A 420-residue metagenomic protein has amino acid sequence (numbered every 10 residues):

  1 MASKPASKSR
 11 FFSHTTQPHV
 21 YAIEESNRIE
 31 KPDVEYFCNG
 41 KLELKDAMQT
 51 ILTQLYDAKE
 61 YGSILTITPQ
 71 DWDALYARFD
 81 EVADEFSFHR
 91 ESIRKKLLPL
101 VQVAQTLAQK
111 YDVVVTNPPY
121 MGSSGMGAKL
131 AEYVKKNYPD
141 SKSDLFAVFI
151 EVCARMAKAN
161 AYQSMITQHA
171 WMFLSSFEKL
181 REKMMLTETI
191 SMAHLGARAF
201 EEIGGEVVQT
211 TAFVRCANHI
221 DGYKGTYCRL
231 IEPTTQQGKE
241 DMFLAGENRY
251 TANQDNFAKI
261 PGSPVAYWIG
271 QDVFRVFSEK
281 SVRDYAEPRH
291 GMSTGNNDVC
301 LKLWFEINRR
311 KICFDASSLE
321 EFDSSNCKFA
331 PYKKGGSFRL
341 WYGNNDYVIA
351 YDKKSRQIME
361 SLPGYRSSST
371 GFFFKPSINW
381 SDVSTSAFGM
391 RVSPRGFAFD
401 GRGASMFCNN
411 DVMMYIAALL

Functional and structural regions predicted by a protein language model:
M1-P32, F37, Q105-L319, N344 (+4 more regions): Signature of N6-adenine DNA methyltransferases within the class I
M1-Q109, V113: Class I S-adenosyl-L-methionine-dependent methyltransferase module
K41, K45-M48, T68-W72, R90 (+9 more regions): Alpha-helix initiation and N-capping motif
P99-Q102, I150-E151, Y365-R366: A generic local structural motif
M184-M185, K334, L420: Alpha-helix boundary recognition
S318-G371, N379: Contiguous C-terminal substrate-recognition/catalytic subdomains in enzyme active sites
S381-F397, G401-L420: Basic, amphipathic alpha-helical recognition segments used for DNA target recognition
